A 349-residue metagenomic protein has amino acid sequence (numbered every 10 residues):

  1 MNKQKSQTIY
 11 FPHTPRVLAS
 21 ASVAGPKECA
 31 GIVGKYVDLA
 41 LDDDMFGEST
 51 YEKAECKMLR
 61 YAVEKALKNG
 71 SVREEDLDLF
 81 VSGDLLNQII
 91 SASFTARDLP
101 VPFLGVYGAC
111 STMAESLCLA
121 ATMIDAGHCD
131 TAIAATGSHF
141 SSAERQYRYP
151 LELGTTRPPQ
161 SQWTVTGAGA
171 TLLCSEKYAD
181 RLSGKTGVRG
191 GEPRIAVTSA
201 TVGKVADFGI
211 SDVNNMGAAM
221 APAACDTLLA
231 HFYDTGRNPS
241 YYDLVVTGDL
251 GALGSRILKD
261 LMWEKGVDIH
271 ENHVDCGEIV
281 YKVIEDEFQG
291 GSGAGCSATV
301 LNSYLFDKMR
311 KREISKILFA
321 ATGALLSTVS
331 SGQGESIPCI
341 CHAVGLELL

Functional and structural regions predicted by a protein language model:
M1-E52, P150-L229, D234, V267-I284 (+2 more regions): Condensing-enzyme catalytic core mediating Claisen C-C bond formation in acyl metabolism
M1-V81, L85-S91, D98, N215 (+6 more regions): Conserved active-site "lid/cap" helical segment
E28-A30, S91-S93, A143-R148, I210 (+2 more regions): Short acidic, glycine/serine/threonine-rich loops at helix termini
A54-E55, V81, P102-A114, S161-W163 (+1 more regions): Active-site nucleophile and cofactor-binding loops and adjacent substrate-binding regions of central metabolic enzymes
G83-Q88, C110-S111, T136-S142, G203 (+1 more regions): Acidic, glycine-rich active-site loops and adjacent beta-strand->loop/helix elements that engage anionic groups
Q88, T95-P102, A121, D125 (+3 more regions): Cofactor- and metal-binding active-site motifs of prokaryotic enzymes that mediate redox/radical or nucleophilic
Y107-A134, L172-E176, S292-I314: Active-site-proximal alpha-helical scaffold in enzymes
